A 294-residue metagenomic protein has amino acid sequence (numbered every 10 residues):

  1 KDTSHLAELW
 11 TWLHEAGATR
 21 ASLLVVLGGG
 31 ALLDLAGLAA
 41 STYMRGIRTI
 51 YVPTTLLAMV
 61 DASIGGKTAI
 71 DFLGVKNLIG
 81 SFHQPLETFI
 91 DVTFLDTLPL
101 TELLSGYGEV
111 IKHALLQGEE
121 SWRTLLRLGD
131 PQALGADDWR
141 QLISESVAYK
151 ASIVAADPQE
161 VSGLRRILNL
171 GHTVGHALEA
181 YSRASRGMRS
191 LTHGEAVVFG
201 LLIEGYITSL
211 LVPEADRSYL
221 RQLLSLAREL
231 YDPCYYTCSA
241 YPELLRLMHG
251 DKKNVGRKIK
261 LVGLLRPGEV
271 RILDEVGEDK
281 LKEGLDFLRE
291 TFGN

Functional and structural regions predicted by a protein language model:
K1-L23: ATP/NTP phosphate-donor binding region
E15-A18, Q84-E87, T93-L100, G108-E120 (+9 more regions): Generic secondary-structure signature for well-ordered alpha-helical cores
L27-G29, L170-G171: Glycine-rich beta-strand-to-loop/alpha-helix junction loops that act as flexible
A31-L38, M59, H176-A177: Short glycine/serine/threonine-rich phosphate/pyrophosphate-binding segments that cradle anionic phosphate groups
G37-P131: A glycine/threonine-rich phosphate-anchoring loop and its flanking beta-alpha core in nucleotide/phosphate-binding
G108-I111, E214-N294: C-terminal charged capping/lid subdomain of soluble metabolic enzymes
L128-P242: Active-site segments that bind and position negatively charged phosphate/pyrophosphate groups
